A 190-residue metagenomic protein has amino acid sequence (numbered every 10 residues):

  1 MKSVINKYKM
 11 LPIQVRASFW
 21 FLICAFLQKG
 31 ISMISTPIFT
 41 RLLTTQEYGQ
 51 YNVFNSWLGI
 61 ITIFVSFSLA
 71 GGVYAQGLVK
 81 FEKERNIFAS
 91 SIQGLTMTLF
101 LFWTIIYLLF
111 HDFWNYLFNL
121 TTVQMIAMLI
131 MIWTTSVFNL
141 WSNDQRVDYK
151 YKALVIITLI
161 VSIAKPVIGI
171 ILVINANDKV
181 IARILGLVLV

Functional and structural regions predicted by a protein language model:
M1-I31, S90: N-terminal membrane topogenesis motif
K2, G94-V190: Hydrophobic transmembrane helix module of multi-pass membrane transport proteins
K7, L11-P12, L43-E47, I61-L95 (+1 more regions): Transmembrane-helix boundary and interhelical linker motifs in polytopic inner-membrane proteins
I13-R16, N52-V53, F118-Q124: Juxtamembrane helix-entry segments on the extracytoplasmic side of multipass membrane proteins
W20, C24, F54-W57, N86 (+1 more regions): Alpha-helical transmembrane segments of multi-pass membrane proteins
A25, I31-T36, N52-L78, I132-F138: Small-residue-rich midsections of specific transmembrane alpha-helices
A25, P37-R41, N55, G71 (+5 more regions): Transmembrane alpha-helix boundary and packing residues in multipass membrane permease domains and related
T36-I60, V180, I184: Interfacial/gating helices of multi-pass transporter permease domains
